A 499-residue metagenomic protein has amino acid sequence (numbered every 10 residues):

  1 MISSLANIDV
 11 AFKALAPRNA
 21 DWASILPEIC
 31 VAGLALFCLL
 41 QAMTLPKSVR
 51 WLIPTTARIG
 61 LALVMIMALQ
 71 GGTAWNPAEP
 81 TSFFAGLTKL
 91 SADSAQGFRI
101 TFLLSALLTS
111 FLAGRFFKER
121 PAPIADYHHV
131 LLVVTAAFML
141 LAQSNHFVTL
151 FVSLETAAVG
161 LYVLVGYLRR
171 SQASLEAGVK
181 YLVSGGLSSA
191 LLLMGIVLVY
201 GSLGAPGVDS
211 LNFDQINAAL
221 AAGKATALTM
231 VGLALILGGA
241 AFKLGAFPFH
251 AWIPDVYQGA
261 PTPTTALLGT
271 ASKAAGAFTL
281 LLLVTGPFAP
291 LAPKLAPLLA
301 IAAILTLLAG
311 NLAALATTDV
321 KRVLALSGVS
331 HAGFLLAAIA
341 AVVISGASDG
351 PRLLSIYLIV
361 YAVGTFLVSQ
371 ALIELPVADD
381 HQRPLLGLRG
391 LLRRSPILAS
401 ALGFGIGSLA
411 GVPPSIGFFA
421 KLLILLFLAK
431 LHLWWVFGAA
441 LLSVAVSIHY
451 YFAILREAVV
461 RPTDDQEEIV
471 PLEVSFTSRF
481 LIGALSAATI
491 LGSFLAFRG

Functional and structural regions predicted by a protein language model:
M1-G499: Alpha-helical transmembrane segments of multi-pass membrane proteins predominantly involved in bioenergetics
